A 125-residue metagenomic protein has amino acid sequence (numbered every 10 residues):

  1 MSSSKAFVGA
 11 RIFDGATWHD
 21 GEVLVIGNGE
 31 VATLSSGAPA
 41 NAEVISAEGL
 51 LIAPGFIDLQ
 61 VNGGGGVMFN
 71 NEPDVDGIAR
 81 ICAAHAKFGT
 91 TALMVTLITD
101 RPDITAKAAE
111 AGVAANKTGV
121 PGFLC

Functional and structural regions predicted by a protein language model:
M1-P39: N-terminal metal-binding scaffold of metallo-dependent hydrolase/deaminase domains
S2-S3, A40-A42, E48, I52 (+2 more regions): Short coil/turn connectors at secondary-structure junctions
K5-V8, P39-A79, A83: Replace "His-x-His-based motif
D14, N116-G119: A generic local secondary-structure boundary/capping motif
L24-V25, T33, D58, M68-N70 (+1 more regions): Short, conserved beta-strand segments within well-ordered enzyme catalytic domains that often line or immediately flank
N62-G64, A79-A108, P121-C125: Divalent metal-dependent hydrolysis catalytic cores, especially in the metallo-beta-lactamase
A111-A115: N-terminal hydrophobic targeting/anchoring segments and the immediately downstream early-domain regions of hydrolases
